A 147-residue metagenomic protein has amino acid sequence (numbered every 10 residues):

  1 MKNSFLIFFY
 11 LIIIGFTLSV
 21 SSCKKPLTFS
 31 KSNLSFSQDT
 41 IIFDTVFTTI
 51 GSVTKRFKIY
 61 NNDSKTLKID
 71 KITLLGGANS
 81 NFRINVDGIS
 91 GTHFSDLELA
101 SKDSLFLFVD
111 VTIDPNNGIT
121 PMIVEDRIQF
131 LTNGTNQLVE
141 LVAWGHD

Functional and structural regions predicted by a protein language model:
M1-Y10: Bacterial N-terminal signal peptides that target proteins for export
F9, S52-T54, E125: Short beta-strand-initiation
S19-S22: C-terminal motif of bacterial Sec signal peptides marking the signal peptidase cleavage site
K24-T45, G51-V53, N62-P115: Surface-exposed binding patches on compact interaction domains or structured appendages
R56-K58, F106-D110, R127-Q129, E140: Beta-strand secondary-structure signal
P115-G145: Terminal connector regions
